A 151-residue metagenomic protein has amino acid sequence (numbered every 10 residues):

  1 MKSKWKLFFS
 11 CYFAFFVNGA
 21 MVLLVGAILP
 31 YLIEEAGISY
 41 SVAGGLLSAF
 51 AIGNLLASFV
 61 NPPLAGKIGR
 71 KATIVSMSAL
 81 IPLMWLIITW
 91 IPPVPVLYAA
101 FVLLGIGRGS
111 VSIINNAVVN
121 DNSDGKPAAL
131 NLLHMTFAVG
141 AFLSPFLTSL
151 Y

Functional and structural regions predicted by a protein language model:
K6-L32, I38, S112, N116: Extracytoplasmic
L23, F50-F59, A141-F142: Residue-level signature of mid-helix packing/kink "hotspots" within the transmembrane helices of 12-pass Major
L29, I38-L47, L130: Juxtamembrane helix-start elements in MFS-like secondary transporters
L29, N61, G140-Y151: Small-residue (Gly/Pro/Ala) motifs that create kinks and tight helix-helix packing interfaces
L56-P95: Conserved MFS/SLC helix-loop-helix module at the cytosolic interface between two early adjacent transmembrane helices
M84, P95-S110: Hydrophobic core of transmembrane alpha-helices in multi-pass small-molecule transporters, especially MFS/SLC-type
G109-S123: Intracellular juxtamembrane helix-capping segments at the cytosolic ends of symmetry-related transmembrane helices
K126-F146: Glycine-rich segments within core transmembrane alpha-helices of 12-TM secondary carriers
